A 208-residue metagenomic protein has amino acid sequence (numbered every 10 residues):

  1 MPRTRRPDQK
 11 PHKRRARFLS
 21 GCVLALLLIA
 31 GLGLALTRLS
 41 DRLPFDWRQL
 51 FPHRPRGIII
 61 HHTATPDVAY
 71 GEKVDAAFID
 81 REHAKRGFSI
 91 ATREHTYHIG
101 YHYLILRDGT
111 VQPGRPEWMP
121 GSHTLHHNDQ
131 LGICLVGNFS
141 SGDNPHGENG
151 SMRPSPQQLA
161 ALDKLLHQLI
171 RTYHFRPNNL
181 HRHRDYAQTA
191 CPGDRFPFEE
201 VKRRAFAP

Functional and structural regions predicted by a protein language model:
P2-T63, E117, H127-D129, N138-P208: Basic/polar, cationic surfaces and motifs that engage anionic cell-wall and phosphate/carboxylate ligands
P44-W118: Short, conserved "active-site rim" segments that organize catalytic pockets and cofactor/ligand binding
S122-L125: Short glycine-biased active-site loop of nucleotidyltransferases that positions the nucleotide triphosphate and helps
I133: Ligand-binding face of N-terminal immunoglobulin V-set domains in extracellular IgSF glycoproteins
